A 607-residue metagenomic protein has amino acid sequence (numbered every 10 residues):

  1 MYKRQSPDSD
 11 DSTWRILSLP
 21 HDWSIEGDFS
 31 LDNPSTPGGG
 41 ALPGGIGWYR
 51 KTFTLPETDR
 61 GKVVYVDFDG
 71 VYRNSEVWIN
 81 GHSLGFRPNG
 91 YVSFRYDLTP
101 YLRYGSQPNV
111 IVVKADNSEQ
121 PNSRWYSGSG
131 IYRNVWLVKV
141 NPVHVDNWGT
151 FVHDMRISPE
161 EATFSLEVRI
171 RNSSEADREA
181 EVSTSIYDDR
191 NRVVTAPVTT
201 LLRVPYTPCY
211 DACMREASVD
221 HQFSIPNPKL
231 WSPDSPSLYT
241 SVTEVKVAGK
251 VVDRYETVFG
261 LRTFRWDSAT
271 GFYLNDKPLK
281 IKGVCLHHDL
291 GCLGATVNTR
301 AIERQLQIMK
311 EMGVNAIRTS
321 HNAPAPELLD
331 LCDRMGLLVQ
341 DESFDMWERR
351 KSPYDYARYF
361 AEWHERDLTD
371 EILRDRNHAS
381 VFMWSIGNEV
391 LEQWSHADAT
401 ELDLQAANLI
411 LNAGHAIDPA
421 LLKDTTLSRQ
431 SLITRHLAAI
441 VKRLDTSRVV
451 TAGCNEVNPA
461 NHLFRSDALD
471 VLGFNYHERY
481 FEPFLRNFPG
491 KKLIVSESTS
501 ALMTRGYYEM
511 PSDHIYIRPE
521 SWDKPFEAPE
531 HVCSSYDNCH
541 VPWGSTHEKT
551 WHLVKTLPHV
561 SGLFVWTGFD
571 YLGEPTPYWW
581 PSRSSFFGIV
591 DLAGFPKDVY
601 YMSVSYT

Functional and structural regions predicted by a protein language model:
M1-Q5, T607: Conserved small/polar residues in nucleotide/adenosyl-binding loops
I16-D22, E26-D28, H82, K250-Y606: Extended substrate-binding grooves/exosites of carbohydrate-active enzymes
E26, G39, P43-W148, H153 (+5 more regions): Accessory beta-strand-rich segments of carbohydrate-active enzymes
D59-K62, L102-P108, D177, Y210-A212 (+1 more regions): Short glycine/proline/serine/threonine-rich loop/turn segments at secondary-structure transition edges
V112-K114, T240-E244: Extracellular recognition modules
V138, L201-R203, V258-R262: Short beta-strand edge segments in extracellular beta-sheet folds
A162-R203: Beta-strand-rich binding/interaction modules
T199-P226: Intrinsically disordered, low-complexity Pro/Gly/Ser/Thr-rich segments with frequent PxxP/GP/PP motifs and embedded
